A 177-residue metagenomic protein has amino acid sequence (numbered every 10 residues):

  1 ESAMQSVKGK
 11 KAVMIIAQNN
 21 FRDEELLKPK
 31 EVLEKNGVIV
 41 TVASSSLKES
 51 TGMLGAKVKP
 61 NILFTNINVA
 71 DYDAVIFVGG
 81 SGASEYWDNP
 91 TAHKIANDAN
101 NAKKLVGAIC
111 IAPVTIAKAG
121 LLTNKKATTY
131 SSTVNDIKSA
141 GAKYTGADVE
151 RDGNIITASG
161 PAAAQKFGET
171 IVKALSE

Functional and structural regions predicted by a protein language model:
S2-A102, V106, T115-L121, V134-G146 (+1 more regions): Extended, subdomain-level signal for the structured scaffold at the beginning of enzyme domains
C110: Catalytic nucleophile serine of serine hydrolases, specifically the conserved "nucleophile elbow" pentapeptide
A127: Anionic-ligand binding patches
